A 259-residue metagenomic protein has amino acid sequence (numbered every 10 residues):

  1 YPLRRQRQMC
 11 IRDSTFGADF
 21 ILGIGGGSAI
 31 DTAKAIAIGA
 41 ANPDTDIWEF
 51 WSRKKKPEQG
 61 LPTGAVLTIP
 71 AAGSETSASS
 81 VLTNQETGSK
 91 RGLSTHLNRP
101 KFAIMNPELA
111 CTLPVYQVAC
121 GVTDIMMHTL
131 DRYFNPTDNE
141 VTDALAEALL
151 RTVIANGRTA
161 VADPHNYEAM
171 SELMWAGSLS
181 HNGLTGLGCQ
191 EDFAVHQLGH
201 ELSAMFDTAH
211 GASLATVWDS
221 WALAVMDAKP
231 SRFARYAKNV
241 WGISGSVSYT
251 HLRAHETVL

Functional and structural regions predicted by a protein language model:
Y1-R7, I11-D13, H251-L259: Single conserved hydrophobic/aromatic residue that forms the stacking wall/gate of nucleotide- or nucleobase-binding
R5-Q8, R12-D44, T159-M170: N-terminal small/polar loop signature for handling phosphorylated ligands or for N-terminal nucleophile
Q6, D124, H128, H196 (+4 more regions): Histidine-centered active-site/metal-ligand motif
I21-D31, K56-G73, H196, H210: Catalytic nucleophile loop
S28, I38-A40, T68-A71, L109 (+1 more regions): Acidic, glycine-rich active-site loops and adjacent beta-strand->loop/helix elements that engage anionic groups
I30-I38, T63-G64, T76-S80, C120 (+8 more regions): Residues on a specific face of well-ordered alpha-helices
N42-E140: A glycine/threonine-rich phosphate-anchoring loop and its flanking beta-alpha core in nucleotide/phosphate-binding
R132-S248: Active-site segments that bind and position negatively charged phosphate/pyrophosphate groups
